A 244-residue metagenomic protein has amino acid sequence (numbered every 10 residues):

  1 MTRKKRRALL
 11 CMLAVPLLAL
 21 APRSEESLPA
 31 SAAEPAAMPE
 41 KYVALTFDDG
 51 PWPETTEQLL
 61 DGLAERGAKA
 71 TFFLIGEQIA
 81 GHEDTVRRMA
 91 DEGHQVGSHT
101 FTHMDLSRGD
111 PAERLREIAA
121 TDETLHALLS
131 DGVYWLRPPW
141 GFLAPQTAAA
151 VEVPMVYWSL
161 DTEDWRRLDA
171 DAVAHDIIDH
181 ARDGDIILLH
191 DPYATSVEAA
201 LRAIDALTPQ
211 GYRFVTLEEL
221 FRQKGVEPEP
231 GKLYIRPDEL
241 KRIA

Functional and structural regions predicted by a protein language model:
M1-L45, E57, D61-T71, D183-A244: Terminal accessory/targeting
R23, R66-A70, I75-G76, G93-V96 (+5 more regions): Short, surface-exposed linear patches
L28-T124, D131-G132, A206: Active-site beta->alpha N-cap acidic-glycine motif
Q58, M104-R213, E218-L233: Catalytic domains of cell-wall/extracellular-matrix polysaccharide-remodeling enzymes, centered on de-N-acetylation
